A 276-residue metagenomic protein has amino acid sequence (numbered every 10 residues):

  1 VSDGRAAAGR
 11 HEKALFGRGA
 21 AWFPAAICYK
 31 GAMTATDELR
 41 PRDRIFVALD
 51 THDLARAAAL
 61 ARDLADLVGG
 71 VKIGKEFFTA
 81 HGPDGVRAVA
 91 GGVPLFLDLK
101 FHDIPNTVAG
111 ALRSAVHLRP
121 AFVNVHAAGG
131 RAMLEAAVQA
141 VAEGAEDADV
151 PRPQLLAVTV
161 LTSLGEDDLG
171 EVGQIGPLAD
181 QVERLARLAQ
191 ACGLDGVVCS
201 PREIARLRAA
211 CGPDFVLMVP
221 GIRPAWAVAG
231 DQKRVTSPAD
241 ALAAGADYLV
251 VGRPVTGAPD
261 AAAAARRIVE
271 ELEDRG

Functional and structural regions predicted by a protein language model:
F23-K30: Short, positively charged and aromatic/hydrophobic N-terminal segments
P41-R42, D103, T107-R113, L118-D195 (+3 more regions): Conserved anion-binding
V47, V71, K100, V123 (+4 more regions): Conserved, mostly hydrophobic/aromatic
A61-D66, D84-G92, R113-H117, V141-E143 (+3 more regions): Acidic (Asp/Glu)-rich catalytic clusters
I73, P83, S200-A246, V250: A C-terminal functional module that forms or caps the active site or interfaces directly with catalytic machinery
P120-G130, P224, R234, P238-A264: Glycine-rich phosphate-binding active-site loops on the catalytic face of alpha/beta enzymes
L134-V138, V255-G276: C-terminal helical cap(s) of enzyme catalytic domains, especially alpha/beta-barrels
